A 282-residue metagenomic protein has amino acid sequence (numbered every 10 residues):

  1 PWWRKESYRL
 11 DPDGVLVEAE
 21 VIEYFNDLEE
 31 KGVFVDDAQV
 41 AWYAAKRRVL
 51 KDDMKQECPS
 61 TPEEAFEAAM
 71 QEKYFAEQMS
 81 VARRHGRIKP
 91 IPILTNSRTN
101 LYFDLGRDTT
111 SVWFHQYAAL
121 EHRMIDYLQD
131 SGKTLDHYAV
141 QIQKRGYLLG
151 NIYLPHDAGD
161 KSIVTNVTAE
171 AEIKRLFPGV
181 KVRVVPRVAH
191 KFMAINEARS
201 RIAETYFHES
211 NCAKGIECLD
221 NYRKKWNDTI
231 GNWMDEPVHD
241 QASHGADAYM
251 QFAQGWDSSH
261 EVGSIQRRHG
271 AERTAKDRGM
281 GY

Functional and structural regions predicted by a protein language model:
W2, R9-A19, Y24, A118-D240 (+3 more regions): Mg2+-dependent endonuclease catalytic cores in nucleic-acid-processing enzymes, primarily RNase H-like
W2-W3, A253: Hydrophobic pocket-lining residues within nucleotide cofactor-binding pockets
K5-F103, D108: ATPase catalytic-site recognition across NTP-hydrolyzing enzymes
T95-S97, R107-T109, G146-L148, R201-I202: Short, well-ordered loop/turn elements at secondary-structure boundaries
T110-Q116: Short beta-strand scaffold segments in enzyme catalytic cores
H244: Histidine-centered active-site/metal-ligand motif
F252-H260: Short, hydrophobic alpha-helical segments
